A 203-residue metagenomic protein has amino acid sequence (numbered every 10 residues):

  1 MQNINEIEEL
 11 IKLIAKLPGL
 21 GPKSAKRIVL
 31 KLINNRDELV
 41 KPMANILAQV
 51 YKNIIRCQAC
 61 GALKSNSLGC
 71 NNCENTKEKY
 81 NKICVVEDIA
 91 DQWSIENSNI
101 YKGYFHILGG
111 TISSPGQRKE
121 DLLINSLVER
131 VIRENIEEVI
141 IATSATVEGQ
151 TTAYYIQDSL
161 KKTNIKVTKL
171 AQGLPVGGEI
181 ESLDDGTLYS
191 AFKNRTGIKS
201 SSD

Functional and structural regions predicted by a protein language model:
Q2-I7, K16, K26-Q92: Cys/His-rich Zn2+-binding cysteine-cluster or related metal-binding knuckle/ribbon modules and their
E9, L39-P42, S126, T187: Exposed alpha-helical structural elements
P18, D37, V50, L63 (+3 more regions): Conserved phosphate/pyrophosphate-binding and hydrolysis machinery centered on Walker-type P-loop NTPases, extending
S24, R36, Y101, V128-D203: Long C-terminal interaction/binding lobes of large macromolecular proteins
A25, N75-T143: Extended interfacial segments that mediate partner engagement and assembly in macromolecular machines
L39, A44-L47, K52, Q58-A59 (+8 more regions): Core recognition of P-loop NTPase motor domains used across DNA-transaction enzymes
